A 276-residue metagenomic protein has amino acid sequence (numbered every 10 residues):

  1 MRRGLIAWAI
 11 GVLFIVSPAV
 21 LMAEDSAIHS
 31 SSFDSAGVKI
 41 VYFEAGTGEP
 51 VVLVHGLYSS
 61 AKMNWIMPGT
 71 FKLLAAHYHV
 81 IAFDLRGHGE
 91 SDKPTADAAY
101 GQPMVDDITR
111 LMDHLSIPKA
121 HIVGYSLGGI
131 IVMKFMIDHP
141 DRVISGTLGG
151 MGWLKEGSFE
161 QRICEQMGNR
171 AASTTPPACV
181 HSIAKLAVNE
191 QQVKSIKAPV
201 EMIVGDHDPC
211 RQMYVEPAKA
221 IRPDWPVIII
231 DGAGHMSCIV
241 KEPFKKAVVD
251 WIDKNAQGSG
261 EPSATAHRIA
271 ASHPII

Functional and structural regions predicted by a protein language model:
R2-I6, I10-V52, H77, A256-I276: Alpha/beta-hydrolase fold catalytic core
V38-E90: Conserved HGGG/HGGXW glycine-rich cap/lid loop of the alpha/beta-hydrolase fold
A82-A120: Active-site loop/oxyanion-hole signature of alpha/beta-hydrolase fold enzymes
P118-K155: Conserved hydrolase catalytic core segment
P176-Q192, D206-P209: Active-site nucleophile elbow and catalytic-triad environment of alpha/beta-hydrolase enzymes
I196, M202-V204: Short beta-strand/loop motif that positions the catalytic acidic residue of the alpha/beta-hydrolase fold
D206-D231: Conserved loop-alpha-helix segment in the C-terminal half of the alpha/beta-hydrolase fold that carries the catalytic
A233-P243: Catalytic histidine-centered segment of alpha/beta-hydrolase-like enzymes
